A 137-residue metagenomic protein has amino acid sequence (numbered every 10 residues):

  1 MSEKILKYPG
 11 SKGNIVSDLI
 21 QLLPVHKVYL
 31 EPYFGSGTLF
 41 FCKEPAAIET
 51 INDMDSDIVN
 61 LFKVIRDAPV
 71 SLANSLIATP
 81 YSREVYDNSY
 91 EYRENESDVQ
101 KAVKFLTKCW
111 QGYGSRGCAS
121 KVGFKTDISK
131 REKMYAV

Functional and structural regions predicted by a protein language model:
M1-N14, L22-L23, P69-V137: SAM-dependent nucleic-acid methyltransferase catalytic core
S17: Active-site phosphate/pyrophosphate- and oxyanion-stabilizing loops and adjacent acidic/basic residues in soluble
Q21-E91: SAM cofactor-binding core of SAM-dependent methyltransferases, primarily the Rossmann-like beta-alpha-beta module
